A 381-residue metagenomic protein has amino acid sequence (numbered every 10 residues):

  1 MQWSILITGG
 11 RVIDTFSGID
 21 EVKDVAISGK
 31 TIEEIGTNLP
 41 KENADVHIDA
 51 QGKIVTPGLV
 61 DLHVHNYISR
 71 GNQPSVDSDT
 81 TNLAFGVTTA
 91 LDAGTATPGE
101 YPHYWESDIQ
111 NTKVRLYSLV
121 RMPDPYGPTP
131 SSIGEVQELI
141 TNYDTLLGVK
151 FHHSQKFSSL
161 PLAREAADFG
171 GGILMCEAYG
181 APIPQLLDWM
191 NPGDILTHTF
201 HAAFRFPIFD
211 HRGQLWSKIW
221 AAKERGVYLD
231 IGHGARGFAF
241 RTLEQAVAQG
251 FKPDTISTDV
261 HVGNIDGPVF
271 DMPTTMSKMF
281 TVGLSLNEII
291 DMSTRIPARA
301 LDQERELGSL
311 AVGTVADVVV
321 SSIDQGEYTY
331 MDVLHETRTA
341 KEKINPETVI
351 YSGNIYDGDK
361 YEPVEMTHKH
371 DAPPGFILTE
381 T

Functional and structural regions predicted by a protein language model:
M1-T56, L378: Histidine-rich, glycine-flanked metal-binding segment
G10, V25, K30, G52 (+9 more regions): Divalent metal-coordination and catalytic microenvironments
K41, A50-D108: Metal-associated gating/positioning segment near the N- to mid-region
G71-D79, P128-L139, A181-L186: Short, acidic/polar
S78-Y101, W105, T112-Y126, Y143-K156 (+3 more regions): Divalent metal-dependent hydrolysis catalytic cores, especially in the metallo-beta-lactamase
G148-D266: Active-site core of metal-dependent hydrolases
R241-Q325: His/Asp/Glu-enriched, well-ordered alpha-helical/loop segment that forms or immediately abuts the divalent-metal
V315-H370: C-terminal cap of metal-dependent C-N hydrolases
